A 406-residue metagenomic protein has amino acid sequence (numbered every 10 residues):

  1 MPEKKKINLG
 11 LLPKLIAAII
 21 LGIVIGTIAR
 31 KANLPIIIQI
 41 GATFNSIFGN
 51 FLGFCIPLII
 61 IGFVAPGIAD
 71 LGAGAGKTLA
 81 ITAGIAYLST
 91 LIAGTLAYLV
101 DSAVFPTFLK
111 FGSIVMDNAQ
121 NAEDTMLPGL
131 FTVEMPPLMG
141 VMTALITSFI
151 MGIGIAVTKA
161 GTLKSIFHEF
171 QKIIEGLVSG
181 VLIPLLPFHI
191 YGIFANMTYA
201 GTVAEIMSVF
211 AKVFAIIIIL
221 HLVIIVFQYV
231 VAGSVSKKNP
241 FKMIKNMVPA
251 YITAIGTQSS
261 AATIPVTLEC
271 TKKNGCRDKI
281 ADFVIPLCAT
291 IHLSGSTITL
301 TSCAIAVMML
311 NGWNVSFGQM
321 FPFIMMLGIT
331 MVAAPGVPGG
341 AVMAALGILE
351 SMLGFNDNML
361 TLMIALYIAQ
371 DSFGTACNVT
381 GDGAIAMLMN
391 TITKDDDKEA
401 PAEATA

Functional and structural regions predicted by a protein language model:
P2-N33, I37, S46-C55, K77-K242 (+2 more regions): Signature of multi-pass transmembrane helix bundles
G22, P57-A65, A93, A97 (+11 more regions): Alpha-helical transmembrane segments of polytopic integral membrane proteins, especially the permease/helical cores
Q39-N50, S165-G180, K245-T253, E269-K273 (+3 more regions): Short amphipathic alpha-helical coupling elements at transmembrane boundaries
I47, T82-Y87, L91, I173 (+8 more regions): Transmembrane helix-bundle signature of multi-pass membrane transporters/permeases
I68-K77, P106-L109, A156-G161, E169 (+6 more regions): Juxtamembrane helix-boundary/capping and inter-helix hinge elements in multi-pass membrane proteins
G74-T82, S179-I183, K273-A289, F317-G318 (+2 more regions): Membrane-interface alpha-helices at helix entry/exit sites of multi-pass transporters
A119, I244-T301, G328-V342, A369-L388: Alpha-helical membrane segments and immediately flanking helix-loop junctions that form or couple to the substrate/ion
T301-A406: Transmembrane alpha-helical segments and their short flanking loops that form helix-hairpins/helix-helix interfaces
